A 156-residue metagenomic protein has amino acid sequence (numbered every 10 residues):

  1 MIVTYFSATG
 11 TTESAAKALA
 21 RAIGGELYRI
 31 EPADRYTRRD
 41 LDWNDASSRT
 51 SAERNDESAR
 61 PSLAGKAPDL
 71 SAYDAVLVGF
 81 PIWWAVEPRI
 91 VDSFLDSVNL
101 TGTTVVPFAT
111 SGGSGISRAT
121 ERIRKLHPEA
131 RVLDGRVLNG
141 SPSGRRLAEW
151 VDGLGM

Functional and structural regions predicted by a protein language model:
M1-V78, A85-E87, D92, D96 (+1 more regions): N-terminal beta1-alpha1-beta2 submodule of the flavodoxin-like/Rossmannoid cofactor-binding fold
I2-Y5, V78-P81, A109-G112, R136-V137: Second-shell loop/turn segments in exported
I23, V98, H127-A130: A structural signal for short coil/turn segments at secondary-structure junctions
V106-P142: Short, glycine-/small-residue-rich phosphate/pyrophosphate-handling segment
